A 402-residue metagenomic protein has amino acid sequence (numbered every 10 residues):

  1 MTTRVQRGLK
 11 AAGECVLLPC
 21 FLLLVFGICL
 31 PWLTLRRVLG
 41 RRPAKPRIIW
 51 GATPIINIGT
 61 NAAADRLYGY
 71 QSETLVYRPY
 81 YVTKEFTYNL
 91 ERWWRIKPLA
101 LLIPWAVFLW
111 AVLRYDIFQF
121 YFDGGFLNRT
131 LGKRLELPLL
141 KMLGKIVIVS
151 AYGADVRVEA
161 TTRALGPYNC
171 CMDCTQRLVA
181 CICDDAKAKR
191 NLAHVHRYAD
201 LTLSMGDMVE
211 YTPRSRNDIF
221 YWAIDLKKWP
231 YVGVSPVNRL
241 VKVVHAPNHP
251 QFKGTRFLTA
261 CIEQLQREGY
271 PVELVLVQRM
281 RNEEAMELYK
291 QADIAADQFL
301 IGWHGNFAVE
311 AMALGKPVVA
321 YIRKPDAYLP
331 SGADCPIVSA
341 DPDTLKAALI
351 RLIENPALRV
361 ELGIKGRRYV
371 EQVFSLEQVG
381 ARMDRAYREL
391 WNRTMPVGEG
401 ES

Functional and structural regions predicted by a protein language model:
I48, R216-K253, T259: Conserved donor-binding/catalytic core segment of Leloir-type glycosyltransferases
I56-T60, P250-Q264: A conserved mid-protein helix/loop that constitutes part of the nucleotide-sugar donor-binding site
K84-E91, V149-A186, F252, Y328: Acceptor-binding helix/loop patch of EC 2.4 sugar-transfer enzymes, predominantly nucleotide-sugar-dependent
C171-V232: Donor nucleotide-sugar binding/catalytic pocket of nucleotide-sugar-dependent glycosyltransferases
K290-W303, K316: Acidic donor-binding loop of glycosyltransferase active sites
P317-Y321: Short hydrophobic beta-strand element within catalytic cores of glycosyltransferases and related nucleotide-activated
Y328-I350: Change "using UDP/GDP/dTDP sugars" to "using nucleotide sugars
A357-R388: A charged, aromatic-enriched C-terminal amphipathic alpha-helix characteristic of glycosyltransferases across folds
